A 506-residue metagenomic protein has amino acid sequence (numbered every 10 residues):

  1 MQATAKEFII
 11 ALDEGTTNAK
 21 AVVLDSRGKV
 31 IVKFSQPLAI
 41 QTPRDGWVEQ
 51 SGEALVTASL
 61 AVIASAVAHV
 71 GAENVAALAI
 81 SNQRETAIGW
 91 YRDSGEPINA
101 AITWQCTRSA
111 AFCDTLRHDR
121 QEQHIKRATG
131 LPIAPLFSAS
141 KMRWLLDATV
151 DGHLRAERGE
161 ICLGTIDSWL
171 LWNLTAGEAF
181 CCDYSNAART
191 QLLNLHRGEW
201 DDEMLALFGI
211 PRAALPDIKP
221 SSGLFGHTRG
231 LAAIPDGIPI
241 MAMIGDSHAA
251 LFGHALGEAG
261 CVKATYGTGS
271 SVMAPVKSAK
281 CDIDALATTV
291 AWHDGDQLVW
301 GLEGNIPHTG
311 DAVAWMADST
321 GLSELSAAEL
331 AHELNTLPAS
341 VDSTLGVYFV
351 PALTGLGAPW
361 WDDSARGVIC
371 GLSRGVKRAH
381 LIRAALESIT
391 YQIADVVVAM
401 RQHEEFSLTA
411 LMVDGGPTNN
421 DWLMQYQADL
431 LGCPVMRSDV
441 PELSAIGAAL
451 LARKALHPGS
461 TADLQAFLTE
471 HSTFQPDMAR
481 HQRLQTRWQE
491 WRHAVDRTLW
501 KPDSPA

Functional and structural regions predicted by a protein language model:
M1-N99, R127, P216, A233-A242 (+2 more regions): N-terminal glycine/serine-rich phosphate-binding loop of ATP-dependent small-molecule kinases, especially carbohydrate
Q2-T4, I10-L12, A110, R117-L131 (+5 more regions): Active-site core segments that coordinate phosphate-bearing ligands/cofactors across diverse enzyme families
A39-T42, T107-R108, G310: A short local loop/turn or secondary-structure capping micro-motif enriched for an aromatic residue
S51, C106, D246: Short, conserved phosphate/pyrophosphate- and ester-handling motifs at nucleotide-, phospho-/glycolipid
A64-W104, P132-S138, L171-N194, K219-A233: Short beta-strand-loop/turn "lid" adjacent to the catalytic site in phosphate-handling enzymes
G71-N74, P211-A214, T390, S407: Short loop/turn motifs at secondary-structure junctions
L205-G223: A conserved helix-loop-beta module that forms one wall/lid of the active-site cleft in ATP-utilizing catalytic domains
